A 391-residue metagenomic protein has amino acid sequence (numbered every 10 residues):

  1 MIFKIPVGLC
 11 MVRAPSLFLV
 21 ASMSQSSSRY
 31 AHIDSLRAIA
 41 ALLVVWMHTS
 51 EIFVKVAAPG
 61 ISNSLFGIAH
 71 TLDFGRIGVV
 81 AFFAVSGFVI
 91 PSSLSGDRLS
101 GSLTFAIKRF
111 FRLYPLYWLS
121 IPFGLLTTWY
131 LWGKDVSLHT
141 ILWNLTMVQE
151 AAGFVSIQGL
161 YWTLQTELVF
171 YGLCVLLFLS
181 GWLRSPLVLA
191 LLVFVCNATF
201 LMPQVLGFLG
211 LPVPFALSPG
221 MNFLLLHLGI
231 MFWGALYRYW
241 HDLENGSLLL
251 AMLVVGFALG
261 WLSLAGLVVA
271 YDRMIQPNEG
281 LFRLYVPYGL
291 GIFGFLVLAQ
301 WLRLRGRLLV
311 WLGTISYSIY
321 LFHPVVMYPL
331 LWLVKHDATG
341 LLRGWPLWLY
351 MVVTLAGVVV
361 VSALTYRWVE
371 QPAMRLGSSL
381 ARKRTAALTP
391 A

Functional and structural regions predicted by a protein language model:
M1-P212, L308-V310, I315, L330-A391: Membrane-cytosol interface segments of multi-pass membrane proteins, especially ER/Golgi lipid-handling enzymes
S28-A31, G67-V79, V155-T166, L201-I230 (+3 more regions): Interfacial loop-to-helix transition and helix-capping segments at the boundaries of transmembrane helices
S185-A190, N245-L253: Membrane-interfacial loop-to-transmembrane alpha-helix junctions, especially the N-terminal start
F194, L248-W261: Signature aromatic-anchored transmembrane alpha helix within multi-pass, membrane-resident enzymes that catalyze glycan
A198, M231, F257-Q371: Alpha-helical transmembrane segments of multi-pass integral membrane proteins
